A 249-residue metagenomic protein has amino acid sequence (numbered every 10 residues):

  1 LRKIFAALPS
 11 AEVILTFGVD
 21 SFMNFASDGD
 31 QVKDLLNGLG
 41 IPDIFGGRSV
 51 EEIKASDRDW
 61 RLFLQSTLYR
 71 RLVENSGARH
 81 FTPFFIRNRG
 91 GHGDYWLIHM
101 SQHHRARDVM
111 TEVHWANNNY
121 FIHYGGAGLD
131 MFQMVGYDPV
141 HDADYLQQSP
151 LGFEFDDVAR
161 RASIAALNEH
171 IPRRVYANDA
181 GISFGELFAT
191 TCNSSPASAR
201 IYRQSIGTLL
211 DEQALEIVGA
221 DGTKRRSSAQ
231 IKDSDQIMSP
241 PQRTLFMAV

Functional and structural regions predicted by a protein language model:
L1-A166, H170-A180, C192-L245, V249: Class I S-adenosyl-L-methionine-dependent methyltransferase catalytic core
G185-N193: DNA-recognition alpha helix
